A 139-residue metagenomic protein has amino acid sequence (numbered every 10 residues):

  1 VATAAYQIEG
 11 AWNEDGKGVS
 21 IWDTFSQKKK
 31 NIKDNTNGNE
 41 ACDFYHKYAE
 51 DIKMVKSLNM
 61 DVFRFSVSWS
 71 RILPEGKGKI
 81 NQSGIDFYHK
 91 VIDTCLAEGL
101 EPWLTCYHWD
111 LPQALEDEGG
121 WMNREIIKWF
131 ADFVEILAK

Functional and structural regions predicted by a protein language model:
A2-W12: Hydrophobic alpha-helical membrane-insertion signals
T3, G16, N31, T36-N39 (+3 more regions): Residue-level signal for the start and early helices of compact helical domains
G10-Y88: Active-site-adjacent substrate/metal-binding segments within catalytic domains of carbohydrate-active enzymes
I52-K139: Substrate-binding cleft and catalytic face of glycoside hydrolase catalytic domains, especially the flexible beta-alpha
